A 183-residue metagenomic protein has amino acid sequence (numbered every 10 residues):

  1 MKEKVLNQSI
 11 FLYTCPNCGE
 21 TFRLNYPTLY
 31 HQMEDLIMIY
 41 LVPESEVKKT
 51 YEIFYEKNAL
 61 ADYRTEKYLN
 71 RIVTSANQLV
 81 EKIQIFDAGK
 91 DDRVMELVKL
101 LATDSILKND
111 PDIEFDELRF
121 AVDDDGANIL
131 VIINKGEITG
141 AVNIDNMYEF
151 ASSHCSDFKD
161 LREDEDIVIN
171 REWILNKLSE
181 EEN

Functional and structural regions predicted by a protein language model:
M1-S45: N-terminal cysteine/histidine-rich coordination modules
I39-E172: Long, contiguous alpha-helical scaffold regions
E172-N183: Short acidic DE-rich linear segments
